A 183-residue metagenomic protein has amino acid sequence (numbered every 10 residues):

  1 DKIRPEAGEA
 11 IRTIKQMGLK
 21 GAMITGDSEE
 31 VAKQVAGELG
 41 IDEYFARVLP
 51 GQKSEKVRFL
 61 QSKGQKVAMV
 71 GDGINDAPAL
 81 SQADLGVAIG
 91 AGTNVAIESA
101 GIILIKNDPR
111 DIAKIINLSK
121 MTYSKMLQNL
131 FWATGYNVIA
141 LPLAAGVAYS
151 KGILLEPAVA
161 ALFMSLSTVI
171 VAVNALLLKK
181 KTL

Functional and structural regions predicted by a protein language model:
D1-Q128: Conserved ATP-binding TGD loop and adjacent catalytic N/P-domain core of P-type ATPases
L19, A100, I105-L183: Membrane-embedded transport module
